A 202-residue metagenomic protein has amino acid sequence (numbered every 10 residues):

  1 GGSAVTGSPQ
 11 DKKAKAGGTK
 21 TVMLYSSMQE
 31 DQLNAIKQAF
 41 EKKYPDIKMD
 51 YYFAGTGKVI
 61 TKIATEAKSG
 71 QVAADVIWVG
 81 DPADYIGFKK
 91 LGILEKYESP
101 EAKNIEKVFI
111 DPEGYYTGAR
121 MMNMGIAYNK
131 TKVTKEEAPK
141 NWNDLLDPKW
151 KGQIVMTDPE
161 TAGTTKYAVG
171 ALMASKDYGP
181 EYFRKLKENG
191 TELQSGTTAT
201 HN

Functional and structural regions predicted by a protein language model:
G1-T21, K42: Short, low-complexity disordered leader/linker segments with a strong preference for bacterial N-terminal type II
S26-N34, T56-G57, V72-H201: Extracytoplasmic ligand-binding site segments that recognize negatively charged/polar headgroups
A35-D50: Short alpha-helix C-terminal cap/hinge motif
A39-K42, K62, A171: Generic structural signal for isolated residues within well-ordered alpha-helices
P45-I47, S69, Y178: Short, well-ordered coil loops that connect the C-terminus of an alpha-helix to the N-terminus of a beta-strand
Y51-G55: Residue-level recognition of beta-strand->loop/alpha-helix junctions
K62-S69: Short, well-structured alpha-helical segments in soluble
